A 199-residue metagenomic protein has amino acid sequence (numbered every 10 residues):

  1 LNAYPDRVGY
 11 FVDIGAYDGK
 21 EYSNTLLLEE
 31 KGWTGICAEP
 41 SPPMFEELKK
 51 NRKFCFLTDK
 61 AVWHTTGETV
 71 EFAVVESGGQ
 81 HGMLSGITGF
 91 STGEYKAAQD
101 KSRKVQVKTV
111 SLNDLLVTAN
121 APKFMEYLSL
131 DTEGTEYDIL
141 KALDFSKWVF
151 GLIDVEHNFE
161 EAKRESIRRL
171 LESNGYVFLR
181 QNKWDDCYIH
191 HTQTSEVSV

Functional and structural regions predicted by a protein language model:
L1-V199: Phosphate/nucleotide-binding beta-alpha loop and adjacent structural elements of enzyme active sites
